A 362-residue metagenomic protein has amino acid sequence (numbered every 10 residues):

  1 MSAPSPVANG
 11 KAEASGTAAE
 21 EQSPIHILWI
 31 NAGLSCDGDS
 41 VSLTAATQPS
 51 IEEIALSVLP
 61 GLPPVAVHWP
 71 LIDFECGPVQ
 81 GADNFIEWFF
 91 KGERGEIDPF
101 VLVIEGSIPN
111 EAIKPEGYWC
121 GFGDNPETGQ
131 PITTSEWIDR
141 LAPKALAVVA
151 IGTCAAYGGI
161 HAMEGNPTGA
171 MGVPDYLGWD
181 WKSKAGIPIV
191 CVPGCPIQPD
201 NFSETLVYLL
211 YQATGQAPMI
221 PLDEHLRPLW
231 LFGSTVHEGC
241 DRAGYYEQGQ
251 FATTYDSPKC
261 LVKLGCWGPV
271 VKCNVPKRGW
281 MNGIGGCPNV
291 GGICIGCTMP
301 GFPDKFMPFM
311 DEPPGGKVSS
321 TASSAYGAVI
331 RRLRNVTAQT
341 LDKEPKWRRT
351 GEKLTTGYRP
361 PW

Functional and structural regions predicted by a protein language model:
M1-F85, F89-V103, G186-I189, E204-W362: Iron-sulfur (Fe-S) cluster-binding modules
L28, A147-G152, V190-V192: Hydrophobic/aromatic beta-strand patches that form the interior of the parallel beta-sheet core in alpha/beta enzyme
C36, N110-A112, A156-I160, Q198-N201: Short, well-ordered, mixed-charge alpha-helical segments that flank or form enzyme active sites
D98-F100, K144-A147: Loop/turn elements at helix/coil->beta-strand transitions in domains of secreted/extracellular proteins
P99-K114: Short acidic, glycine-rich surface-loop motifs adjacent to enzyme active sites
E111-P131, G159-N166: Glycine/threonine-rich flexible loop motifs
G129-A145: Catalytic-core regions built around general acid/base machinery
C154, G158-A185, V190, G194: Class I SAM-dependent methyltransferase SAM-binding "motif I" and its flanking Rossmann-like core
